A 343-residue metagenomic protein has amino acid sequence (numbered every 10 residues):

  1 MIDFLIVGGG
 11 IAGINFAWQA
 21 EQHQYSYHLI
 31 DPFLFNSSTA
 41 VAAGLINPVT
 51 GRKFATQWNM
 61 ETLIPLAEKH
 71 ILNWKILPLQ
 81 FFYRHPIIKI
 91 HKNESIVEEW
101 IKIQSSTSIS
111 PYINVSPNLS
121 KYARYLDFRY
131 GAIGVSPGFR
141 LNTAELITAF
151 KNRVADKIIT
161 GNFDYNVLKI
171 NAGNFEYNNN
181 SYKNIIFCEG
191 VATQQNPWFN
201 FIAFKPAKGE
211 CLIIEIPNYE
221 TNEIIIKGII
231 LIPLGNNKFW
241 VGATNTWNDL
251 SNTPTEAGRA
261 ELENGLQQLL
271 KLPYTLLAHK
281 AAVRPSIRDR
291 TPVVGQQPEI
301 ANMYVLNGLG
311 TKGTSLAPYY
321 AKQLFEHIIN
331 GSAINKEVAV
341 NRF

Functional and structural regions predicted by a protein language model:
I2-H28: N-terminal Rossmann-like FAD-binding beta1-loop-alpha1 element of flavoenzymes
L5-V7, N180-A192, A321: Short hydrophobic core segments
I14-H23, A40, L45, T50 (+3 more regions): Active-site substrate-recognition segment that forms the wall of the catalytic cavity or substrate channel
Q19-Q22, P32-H85, E98-E99: Conserved FAD-binding subdomain of flavin-dependent enzymes
F54-L66, I133-A149, T253-G258, S315: Short beta-strand to alpha-helix junction loop
L77-K157, N166: Flavin (FAD/FMN) cofactor-binding and adjacent substrate-gating region of FAD-dependent oxidoreductase domains
I158-F175: A conserved short coil-to-beta-strand element within the FAD-binding core of flavoproteins
A278-F343: C-terminal catalytic lobe of FAD-dependent flavoproteins
